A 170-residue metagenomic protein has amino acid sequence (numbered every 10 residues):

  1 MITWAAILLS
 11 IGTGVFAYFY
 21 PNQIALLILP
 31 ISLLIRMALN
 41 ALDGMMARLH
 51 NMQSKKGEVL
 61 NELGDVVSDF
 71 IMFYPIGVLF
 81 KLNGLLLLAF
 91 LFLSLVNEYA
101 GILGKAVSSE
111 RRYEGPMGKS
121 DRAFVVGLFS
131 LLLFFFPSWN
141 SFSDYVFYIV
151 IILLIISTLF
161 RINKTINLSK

Functional and structural regions predicted by a protein language model:
M1-P30, L34, I71-K170: Hydrophobic alpha-helical transmembrane segments
I24-E58: Glycine-rich active-site/cofactor-binding loop and its immediate structural neighborhood
A38, L60-L63, L103, V107: Hydrophobic alpha-helical segments of integral membrane proteins, encompassing both true transmembrane helices
D43, A47, L60, N97 (+1 more regions): Short, flexible micro-motifs
M45-L85: Basic, amphipathic juxtamembrane/active-site segments that coordinate anionic phosphate or diphosphate groups
